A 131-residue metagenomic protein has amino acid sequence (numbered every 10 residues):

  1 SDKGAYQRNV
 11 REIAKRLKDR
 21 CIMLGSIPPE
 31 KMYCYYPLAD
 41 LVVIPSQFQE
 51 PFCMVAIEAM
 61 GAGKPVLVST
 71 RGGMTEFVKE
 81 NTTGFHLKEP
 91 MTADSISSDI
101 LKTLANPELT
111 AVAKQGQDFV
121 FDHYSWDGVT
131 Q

Functional and structural regions predicted by a protein language model:
Q7-S26: Nucleotide-activated donor-binding/catalytic signature segment of Leloir-type glycosyltransferases, i.e., the conserved
S26, Y35-A39: Short alpha-helical donor nucleotide-sugar binding micro-motif in glycosyltransferases
D40, G63: A short alpha->beta transition loop at the rim of the catalytic pocket in nucleotide-sugar-dependent
V42-I44: A short hydrophobic beta-strand element within the catalytic core of glycosyltransferases that build diverse glycans
C53-A56, M74: Short glycine/serine-rich donor-binding loops of glycosyltransferases
P65-V68, V78: Short hydrophobic beta-strand element within catalytic cores of glycosyltransferases and related nucleotide-activated
T75-L101: Change "using UDP/GDP/dTDP sugars" to "using nucleotide sugars
E108-H123: A short, well-ordered alpha-helix in the C-terminal region of glycosyltransferases
